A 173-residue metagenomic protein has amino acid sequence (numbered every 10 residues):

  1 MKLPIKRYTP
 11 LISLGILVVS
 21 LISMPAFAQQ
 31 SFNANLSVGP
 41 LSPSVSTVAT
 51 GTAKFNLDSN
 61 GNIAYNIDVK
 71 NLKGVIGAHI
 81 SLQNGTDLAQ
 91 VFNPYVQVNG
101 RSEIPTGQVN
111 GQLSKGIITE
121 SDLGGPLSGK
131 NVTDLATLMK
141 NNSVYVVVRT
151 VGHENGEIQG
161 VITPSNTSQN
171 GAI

Functional and structural regions predicted by a protein language model:
K2-S13: Bacterial N-terminal signal peptides that target proteins for export
I12, V18-F27: C-terminal segment of classical bacterial N-terminal signal peptides
M24-A78, L82-I173: Metal-centered catalytic cores of metalloenzymes
